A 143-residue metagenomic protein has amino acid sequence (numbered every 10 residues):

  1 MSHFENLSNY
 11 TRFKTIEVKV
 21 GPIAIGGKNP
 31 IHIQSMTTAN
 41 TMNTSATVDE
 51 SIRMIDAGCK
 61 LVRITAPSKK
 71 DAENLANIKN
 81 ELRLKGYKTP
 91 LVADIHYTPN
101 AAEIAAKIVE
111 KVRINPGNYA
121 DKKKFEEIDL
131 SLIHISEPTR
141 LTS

Functional and structural regions predicted by a protein language model:
M1-Q34, R140: N-terminal amphipathic alpha-helix/helix-capping segment at the start of soluble metabolic enzymes
K28-I31, G58-K60, K85-L91, I108-E110: Short, well-ordered coil/turn segments that N-cap beta-strands
N29-A46, L91-Y97: Active-site mouth loops of central-metabolism enzymes
T38, C59-N80, P116-F125: Glycine-rich, proline-tolerant flexible connector loops at the mouths of alpha/beta enzymes
T47, S51-M54, I78, I104-A105: Generic structural signal for hydrophobic
A66-I108: N-terminal active-site wall of soluble small-molecule enzyme domains
V92-A102, V109-D129: Hydrophobic, well-structured modules enriched for small/aliphatic residues and gly/pro motifs, marking either
I133-S143: Single conserved hydrophobic/aromatic residue that forms the stacking wall/gate of nucleotide- or nucleobase-binding
